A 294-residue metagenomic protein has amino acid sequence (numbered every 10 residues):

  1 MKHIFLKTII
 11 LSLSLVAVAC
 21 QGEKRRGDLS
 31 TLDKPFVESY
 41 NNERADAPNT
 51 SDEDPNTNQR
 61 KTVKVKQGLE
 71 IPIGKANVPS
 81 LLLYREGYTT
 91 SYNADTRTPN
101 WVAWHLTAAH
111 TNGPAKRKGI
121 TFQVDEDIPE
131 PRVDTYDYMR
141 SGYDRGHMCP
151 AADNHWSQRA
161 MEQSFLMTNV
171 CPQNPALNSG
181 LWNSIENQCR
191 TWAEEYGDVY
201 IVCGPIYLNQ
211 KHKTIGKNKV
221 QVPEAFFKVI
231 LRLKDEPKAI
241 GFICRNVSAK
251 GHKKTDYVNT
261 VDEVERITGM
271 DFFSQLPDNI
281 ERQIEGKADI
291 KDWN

Functional and structural regions predicted by a protein language model:
F5-K7, A19-N294: Domain-level detector for secreted/extracellular nuclease and nuclease-toxin modules, and for the ENPP-like C-terminal
S12-A19: Hydrophobic h-region of N-terminal signal peptides that target proteins for export in Gram-negative bacteria
